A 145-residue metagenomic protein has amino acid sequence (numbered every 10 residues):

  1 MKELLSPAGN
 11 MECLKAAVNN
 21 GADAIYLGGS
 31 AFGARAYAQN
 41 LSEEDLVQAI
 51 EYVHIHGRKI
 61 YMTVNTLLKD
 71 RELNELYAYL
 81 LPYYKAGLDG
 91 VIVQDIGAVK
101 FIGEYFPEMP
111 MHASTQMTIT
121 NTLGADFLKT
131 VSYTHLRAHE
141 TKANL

Functional and structural regions predicted by a protein language model:
E3-A24: N-terminal basic/disordered segments at the start of proteins
L4-P7, I25-L27, I60-V64, V91-V93 (+2 more regions): Hydrophobic faces of well-ordered beta-strands that scaffold small-molecule active sites in alpha/beta enzyme cores
C13, T122-F127: Catalytic cores of alpha/beta
A17, D95, L128: Conserved, mostly hydrophobic/aromatic
Y26-E44, V64-D70: Glycine-rich, proline-tolerant flexible connector loops at the mouths of alpha/beta enzymes
Y37-V47, I96-Y105: Active-site-adjacent beta->alpha loops and helix N-cap segments on the catalytic face of soluble alpha/beta enzymes
E43-Y61, Y105-E108: Alpha-helix-loop-beta-strand connector modules within alpha/beta enzyme cores
T134-A143: Conserved small/polar residues in nucleotide/adenosyl-binding loops
